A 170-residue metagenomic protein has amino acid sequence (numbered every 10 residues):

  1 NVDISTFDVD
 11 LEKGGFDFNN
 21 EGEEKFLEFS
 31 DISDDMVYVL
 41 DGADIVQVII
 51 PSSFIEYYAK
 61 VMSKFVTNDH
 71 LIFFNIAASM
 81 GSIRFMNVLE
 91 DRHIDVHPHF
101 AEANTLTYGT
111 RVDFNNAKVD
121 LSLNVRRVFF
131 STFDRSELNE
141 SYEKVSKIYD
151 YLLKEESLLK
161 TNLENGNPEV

Functional and structural regions predicted by a protein language model:
V2-G42: Conserved N-terminal Rossmann-fold NAD(P) cofactor-binding segment
V2-S5, G14, M80-R84, L138: Short, charged/polar "capping" segments at the starts of alpha-helices and the immediately preceding loops
S33, A101, K154-S157: General small-molecule cofactor/ligand-binding pocket signal
V37-L40, L106-R111, T161-N165: A short acidic, often aromatic-flanked loop/helix-cap motif at beta-alpha or helix-coil junctions that lines enzyme
D44-Q47: N-terminal Rossmann-like NAD(P) cofactor-binding module of classical short-chain dehydrogenase/reductase
P51, A77, S131-R135: Structural motif
S52-F114: Rossmann-like NAD(P)(H) cofactor-binding subdomain of soluble oxidoreductases
F114-V170: Internal alpha-helical scaffold of NAD(P)-dependent oxidoreductase catalytic cores
